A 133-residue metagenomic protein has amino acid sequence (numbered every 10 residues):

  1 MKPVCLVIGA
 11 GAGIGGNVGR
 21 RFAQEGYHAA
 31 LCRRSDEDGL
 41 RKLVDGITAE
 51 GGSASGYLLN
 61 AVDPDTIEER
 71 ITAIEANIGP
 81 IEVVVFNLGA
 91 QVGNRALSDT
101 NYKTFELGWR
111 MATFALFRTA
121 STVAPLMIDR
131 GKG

Functional and structural regions predicted by a protein language model:
P3, G52-S53, P80-I81, M127-G133: Active-site loop of short-chain dehydrogenase/reductase
G11-A12: Conserved glycine-rich cofactor-binding loop
Y27-R41: Conserved glycine-rich Rossmann-like NAD(P)H-binding loop of the short-chain dehydrogenase/reductase
E37, L58-R70, Y102: The beta1-alpha1 cofactor-binding region of Rossmann-like NAD(H)/NADP(H)-dependent oxidoreductases
E50-S53, A73-F86, V92-G93: A glycine-rich helix->loop->beta "capping" turn within Rossmann-like NAD(P)(H)-dependent oxidoreductase domains
E68, G89-E106: Conserved mid-core segment of classical short-chain dehydrogenase/reductases
S98-F117, K132: Catalytic Tyr-X3-Lys loop
A120-S121: A short, exposed helix-loop element centered on a Lys and neighboring polar residues
